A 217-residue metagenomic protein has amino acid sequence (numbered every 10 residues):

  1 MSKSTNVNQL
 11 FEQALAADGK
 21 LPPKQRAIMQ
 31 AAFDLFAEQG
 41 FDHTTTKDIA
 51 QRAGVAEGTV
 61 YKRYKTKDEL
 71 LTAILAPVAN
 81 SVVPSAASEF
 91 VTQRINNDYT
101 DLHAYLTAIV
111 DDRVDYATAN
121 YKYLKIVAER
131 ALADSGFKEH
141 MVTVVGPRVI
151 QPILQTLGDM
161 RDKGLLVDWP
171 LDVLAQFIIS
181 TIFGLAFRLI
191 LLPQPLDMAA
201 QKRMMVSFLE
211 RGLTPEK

Functional and structural regions predicted by a protein language model:
M1-P23, F90-Q93, K217: N-terminal intrinsically disordered/low-complexity leader segments
Q25-R26, T46, D68, T72 (+5 more regions): Short, structured helix-loop boundary elements
A27, L35-E69, A73: Helix-turn-helix
T46, A76-V83, A87: Short, basic, alpha-helical segments at the C-terminal edge of helix-turn-helix-like DNA-binding modules
A73, S88-A119, I178: Hydrophobic alpha-helical connector segments
A104, D115-A119, I126-A128, S135-K163 (+2 more regions): Amphipathic alpha-helical packing segments from all-alpha helical-bundle domains
E139, R161-F208: Hydrophobic/aromatic-rich alpha-helical bundle segments in the mid-to-C-terminal region
T156, S207-E216: C-terminal alpha-helix
